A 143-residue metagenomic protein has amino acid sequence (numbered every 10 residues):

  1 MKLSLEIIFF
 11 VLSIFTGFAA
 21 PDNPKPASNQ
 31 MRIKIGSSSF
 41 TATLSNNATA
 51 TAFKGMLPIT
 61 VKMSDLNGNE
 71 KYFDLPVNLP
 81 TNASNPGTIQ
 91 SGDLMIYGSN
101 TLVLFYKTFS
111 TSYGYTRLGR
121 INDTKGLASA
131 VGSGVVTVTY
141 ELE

Functional and structural regions predicted by a protein language model:
M1-P24: Bacterial Sec-dependent N-terminal signal peptides
S28-Y72: N-terminal secretory signal peptides
N67-T88: Compact, glycine-rich, soluble single-domain proteins
Y106-I121: Short, compositionally biased
G119-E143: Well-ordered alpha/beta subsegment
